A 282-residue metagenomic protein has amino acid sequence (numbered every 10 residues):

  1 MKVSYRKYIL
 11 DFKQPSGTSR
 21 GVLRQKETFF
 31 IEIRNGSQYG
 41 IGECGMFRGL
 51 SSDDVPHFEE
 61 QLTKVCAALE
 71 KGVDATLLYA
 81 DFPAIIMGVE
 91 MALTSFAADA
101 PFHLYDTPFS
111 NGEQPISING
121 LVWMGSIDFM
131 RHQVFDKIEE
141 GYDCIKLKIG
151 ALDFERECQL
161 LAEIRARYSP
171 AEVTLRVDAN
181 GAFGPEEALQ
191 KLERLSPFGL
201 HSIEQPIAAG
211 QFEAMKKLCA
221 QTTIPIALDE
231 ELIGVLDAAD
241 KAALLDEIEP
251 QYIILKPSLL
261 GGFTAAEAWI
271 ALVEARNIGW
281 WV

Functional and structural regions predicted by a protein language model:
M1-L175, N180-A182, E186-L189, E193-S196: N-terminal capping/lid subdomain adjacent to the active-site entrance of alpha/beta enzymes
L152-V282: Catalytic core of soluble alpha/beta enzymes
